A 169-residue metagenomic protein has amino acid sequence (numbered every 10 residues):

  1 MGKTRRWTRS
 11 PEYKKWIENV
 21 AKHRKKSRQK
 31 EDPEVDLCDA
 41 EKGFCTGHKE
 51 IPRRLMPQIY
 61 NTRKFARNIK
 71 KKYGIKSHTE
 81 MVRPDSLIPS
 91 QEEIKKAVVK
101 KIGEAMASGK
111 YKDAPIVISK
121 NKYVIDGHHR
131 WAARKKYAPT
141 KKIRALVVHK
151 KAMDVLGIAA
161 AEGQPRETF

Functional and structural regions predicted by a protein language model:
M1, V20-H23, R54, K72 (+4 more regions): Compositionally biased, intrinsically disordered low-complexity segments
M1-P33, K71: Arg/Lys-rich, low-complexity, intrinsically disordered basic segments
R5-W7, R28, D32, M81-R83 (+2 more regions): Short, solvent-exposed coil/turn linker segments
S10-W16, T62-A66, V99: Short amphipathic alpha-helical segments that mediate assembly, nucleic-acid/protein binding, or membrane association
D32-G74, I88-Q91: An acidic, glycine-rich, mixed-charge low-complexity segment common to nucleic-acid enzymes
C45, N68-K136, K141-K142: Short alpha-helix boundary/capping and kink motifs at helix termini
I51, K120, Y137, K142-H149 (+1 more regions): Catalytic cores of phosphodiester-bond hydrolases, prominently lipid phosphodiesterases
A145-F169: Amphipathic, charge-rich alpha-helical segments that serve as recognition/docking helices
